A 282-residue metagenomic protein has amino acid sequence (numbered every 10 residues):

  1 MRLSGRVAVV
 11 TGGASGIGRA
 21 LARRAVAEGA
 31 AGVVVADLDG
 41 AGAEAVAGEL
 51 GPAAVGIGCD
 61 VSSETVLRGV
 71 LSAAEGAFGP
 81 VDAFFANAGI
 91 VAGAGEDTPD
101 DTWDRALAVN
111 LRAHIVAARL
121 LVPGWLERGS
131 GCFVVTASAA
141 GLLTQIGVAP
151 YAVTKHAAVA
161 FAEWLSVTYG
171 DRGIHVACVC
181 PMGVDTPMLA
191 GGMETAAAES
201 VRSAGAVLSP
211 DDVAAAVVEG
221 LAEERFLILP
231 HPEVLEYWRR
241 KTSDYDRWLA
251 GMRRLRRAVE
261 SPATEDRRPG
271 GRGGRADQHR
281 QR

Functional and structural regions predicted by a protein language model:
R2-V33: Canonical Rossmann dinucleotide-binding motif of NAD(H)/NADP(H)-dependent dehydrogenases/reductases, specifically
E28, W125, L143, W164-H175: Active-site-adjacent segment of SDR/Rossmann-fold oxidoreductases
A30-A45: Conserved glycine-rich Rossmann-like NAD(P)H-binding loop of the short-chain dehydrogenase/reductase
A94-L107: Substrate-binding pocket helix/loop in short-chain dehydrogenase/reductase
A118, T154: Active-site helix of classical SDR
S138: Residue(s) in the substrate-gating loop at a strand-loop-helix junction that position the organic substrate next
A196-E199, S203-R282: C-terminal tail/cap regions
